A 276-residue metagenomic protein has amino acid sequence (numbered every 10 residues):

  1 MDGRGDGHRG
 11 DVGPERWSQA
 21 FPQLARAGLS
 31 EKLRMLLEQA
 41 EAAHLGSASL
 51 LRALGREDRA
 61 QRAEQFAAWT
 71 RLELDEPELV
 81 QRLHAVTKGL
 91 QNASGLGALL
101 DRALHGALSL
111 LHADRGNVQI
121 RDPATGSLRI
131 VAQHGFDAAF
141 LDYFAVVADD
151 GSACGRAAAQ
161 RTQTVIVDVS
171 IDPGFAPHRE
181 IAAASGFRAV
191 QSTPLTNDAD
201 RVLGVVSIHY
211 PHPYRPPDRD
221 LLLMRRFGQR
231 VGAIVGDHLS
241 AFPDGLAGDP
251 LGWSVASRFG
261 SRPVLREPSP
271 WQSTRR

Functional and structural regions predicted by a protein language model:
G10-W17, A25-L50: Short amphipathic alpha-helical heptad-repeat segments
A42-H44, R52-G97, I234-W271: Signal-transmission linkers at sensory-effector interfaces
H84, L90-V131, D142, H238 (+2 more regions): Helix-loop-beta substructure at the N-terminus of cytosolic sensory domains that couple signal/ligand detection
A124, T196-V202, P211: Flexible loop/coil segments at beta-strand boundaries within sensory signal-transduction domains
S127-V131, A138-P173, P177, A183 (+1 more regions): Regulatory sensory and allosteric helical modules in signal-transduction proteins and certain transcription factors
P173, H209-F227, I234-P243: Regulatory loop-to-helix N-cap segments in sensory/regulatory domains that couple ligand/signal detection
R188-N197: A short, aliphatic-rich beta-strand micro-motif
